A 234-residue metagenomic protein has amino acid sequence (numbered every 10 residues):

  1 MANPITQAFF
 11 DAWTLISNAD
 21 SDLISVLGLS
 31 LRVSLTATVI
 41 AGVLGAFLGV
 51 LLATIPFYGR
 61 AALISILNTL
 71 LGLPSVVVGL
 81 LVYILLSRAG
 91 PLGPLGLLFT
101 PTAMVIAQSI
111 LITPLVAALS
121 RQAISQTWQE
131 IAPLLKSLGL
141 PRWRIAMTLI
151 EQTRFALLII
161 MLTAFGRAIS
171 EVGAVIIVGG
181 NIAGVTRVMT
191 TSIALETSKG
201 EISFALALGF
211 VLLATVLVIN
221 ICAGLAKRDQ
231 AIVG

Functional and structural regions predicted by a protein language model:
M1-T38, I55-F57, L149, S198-E201: Periplasmic/extracellular loop-to-transmembrane helix junction in inner-membrane transport proteins
P4-T14, S21, V78-I110, G179-I182: Membrane-interfacial helix termini and adjacent extracytoplasmic/periplasmic loops of multi-pass transporters
I16-N18, V178-L217, L225: Interhelical loop and adjacent transmembrane-helix boundary motif in polytopic membrane transport permeases
L29-A37, L70, W143, M147-I159 (+1 more regions): Alpha-helical transmembrane segments of multi-pass membrane proteins
S34, T38-V50, V76, L80 (+6 more regions): Hydrophobic positions within alpha-helical transmembrane segments of bacterial inner-membrane proteins
T36-L67, R142, L149, C222-K227: Transmembrane-helix boundary motif in ABC transporter permease subunits
A118-E130, K136-G139, W143-T148, L206-G234: C-terminal transmembrane helix and the adjacent membrane-cytosol boundary/short C-terminal tail of inner/organellar
L119-S120, R142-A174, R228: Transmembrane alpha-helices
